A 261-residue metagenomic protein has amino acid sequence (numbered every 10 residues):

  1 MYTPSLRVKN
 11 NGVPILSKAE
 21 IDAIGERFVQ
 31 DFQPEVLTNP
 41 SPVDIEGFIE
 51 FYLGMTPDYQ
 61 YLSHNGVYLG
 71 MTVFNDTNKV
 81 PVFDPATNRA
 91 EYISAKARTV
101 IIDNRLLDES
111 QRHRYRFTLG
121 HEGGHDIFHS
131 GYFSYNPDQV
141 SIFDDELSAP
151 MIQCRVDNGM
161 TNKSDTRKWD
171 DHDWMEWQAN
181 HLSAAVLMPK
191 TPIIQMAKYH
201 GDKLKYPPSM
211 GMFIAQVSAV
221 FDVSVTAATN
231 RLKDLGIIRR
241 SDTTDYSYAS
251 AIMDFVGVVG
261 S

Functional and structural regions predicted by a protein language model:
M1-S261: Active-site hotspot residues in diverse enzymes, especially metal/ion-binding acidic/histidine motifs
